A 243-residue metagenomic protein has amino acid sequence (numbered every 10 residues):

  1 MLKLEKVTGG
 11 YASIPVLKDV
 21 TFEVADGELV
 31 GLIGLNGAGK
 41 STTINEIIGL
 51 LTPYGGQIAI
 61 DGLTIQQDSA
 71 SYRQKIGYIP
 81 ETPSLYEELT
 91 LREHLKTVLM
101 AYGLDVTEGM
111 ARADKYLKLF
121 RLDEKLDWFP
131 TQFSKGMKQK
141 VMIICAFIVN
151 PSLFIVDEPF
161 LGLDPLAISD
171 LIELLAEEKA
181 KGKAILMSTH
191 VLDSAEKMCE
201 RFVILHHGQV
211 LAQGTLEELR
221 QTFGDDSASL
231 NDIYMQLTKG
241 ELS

Functional and structural regions predicted by a protein language model:
I48: Helix-to-loop junction immediately C-terminal to a conserved catalytic motif
G56-Q67, S71-Y72: Conserved ABC transporter NBD signature motif
K96, M100, T107-K125: Conserved ABC ATPase "signature" region
F129-F133: Conserved ABC ATPase signature
F154-E158: Catalytic Walker B motif of ABC-type/P-loop ATPase nucleotide-binding domains
Q213-G214: ABC ATPase "signature
